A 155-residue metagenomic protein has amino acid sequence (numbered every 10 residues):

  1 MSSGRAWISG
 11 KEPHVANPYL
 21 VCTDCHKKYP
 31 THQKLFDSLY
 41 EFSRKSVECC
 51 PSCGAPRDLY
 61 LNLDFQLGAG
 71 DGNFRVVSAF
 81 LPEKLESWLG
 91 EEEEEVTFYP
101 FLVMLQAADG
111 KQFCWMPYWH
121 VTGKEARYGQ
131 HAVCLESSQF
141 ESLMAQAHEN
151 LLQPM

Functional and structural regions predicted by a protein language model:
M1-Y19, F65-E95: Intrinsically disordered, low-complexity linker/tail regions enriched in polar/charged residues
S2-K11, K27-S38: Short Cys/His-rich Zn2+-coordinating modules
V21-T23, C50-P51: Cys/His/Pro-rich metal-binding microdomains
H26, G54: Cys/His-coordinated zinc-binding microdomains
P30, R57-L59: Short functional micro-motifs and their immediate structural scaffolds
L35-V47: Short linker/helix segments within small regulatory modules
E95-Y128: A short, structured beta-strand/loop element
A126-S138: A short, exposed loop/beta-hairpin motif centered on an aromatic-Gly-Thr core
